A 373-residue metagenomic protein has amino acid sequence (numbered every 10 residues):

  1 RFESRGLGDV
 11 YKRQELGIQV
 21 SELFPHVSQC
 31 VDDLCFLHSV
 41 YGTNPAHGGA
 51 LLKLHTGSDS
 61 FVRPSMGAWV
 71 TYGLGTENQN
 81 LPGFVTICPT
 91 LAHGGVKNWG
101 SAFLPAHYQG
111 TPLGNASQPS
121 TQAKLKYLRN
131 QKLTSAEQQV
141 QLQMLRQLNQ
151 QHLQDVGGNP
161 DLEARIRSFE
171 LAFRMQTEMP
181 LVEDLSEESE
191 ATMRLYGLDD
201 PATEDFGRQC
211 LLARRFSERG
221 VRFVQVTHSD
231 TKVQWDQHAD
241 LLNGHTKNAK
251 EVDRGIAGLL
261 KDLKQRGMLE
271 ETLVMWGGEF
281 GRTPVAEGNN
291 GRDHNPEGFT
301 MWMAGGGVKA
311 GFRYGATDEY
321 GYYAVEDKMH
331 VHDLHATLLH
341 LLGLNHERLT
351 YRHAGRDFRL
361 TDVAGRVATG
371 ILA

Functional and structural regions predicted by a protein language model:
R1, R5-A373: Ligand-binding pockets and gating/stacking loops
